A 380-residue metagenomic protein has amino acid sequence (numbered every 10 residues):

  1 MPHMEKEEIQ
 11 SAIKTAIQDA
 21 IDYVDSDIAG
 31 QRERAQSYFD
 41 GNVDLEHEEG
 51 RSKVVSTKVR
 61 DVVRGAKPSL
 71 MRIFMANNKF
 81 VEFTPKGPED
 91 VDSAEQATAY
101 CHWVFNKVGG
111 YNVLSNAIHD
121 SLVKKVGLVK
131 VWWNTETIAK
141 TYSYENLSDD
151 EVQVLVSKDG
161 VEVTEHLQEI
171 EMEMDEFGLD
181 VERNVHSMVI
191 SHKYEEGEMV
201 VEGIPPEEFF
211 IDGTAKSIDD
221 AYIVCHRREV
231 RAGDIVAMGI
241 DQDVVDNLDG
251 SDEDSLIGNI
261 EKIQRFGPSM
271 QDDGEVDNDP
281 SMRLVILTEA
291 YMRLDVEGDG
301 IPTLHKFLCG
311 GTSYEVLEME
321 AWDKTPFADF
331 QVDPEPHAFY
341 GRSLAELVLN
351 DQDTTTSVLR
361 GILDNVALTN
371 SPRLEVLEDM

Functional and structural regions predicted by a protein language model:
M1-M380: Extended alpha-helical, oligomerization-prone segments that build pores/tubes and scaffolds
